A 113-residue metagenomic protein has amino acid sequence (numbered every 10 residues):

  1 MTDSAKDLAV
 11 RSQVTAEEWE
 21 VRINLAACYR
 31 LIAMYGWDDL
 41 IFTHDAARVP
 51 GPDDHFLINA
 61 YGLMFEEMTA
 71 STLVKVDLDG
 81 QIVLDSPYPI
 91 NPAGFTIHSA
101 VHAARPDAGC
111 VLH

Functional and structural regions predicted by a protein language model:
T2-A16, C28: Generic N-terminal amphipathic, Lys/Arg-enriched alpha-helix
R22-L112: An anion-binding catalytic pocket shared by soluble metabolic enzymes
